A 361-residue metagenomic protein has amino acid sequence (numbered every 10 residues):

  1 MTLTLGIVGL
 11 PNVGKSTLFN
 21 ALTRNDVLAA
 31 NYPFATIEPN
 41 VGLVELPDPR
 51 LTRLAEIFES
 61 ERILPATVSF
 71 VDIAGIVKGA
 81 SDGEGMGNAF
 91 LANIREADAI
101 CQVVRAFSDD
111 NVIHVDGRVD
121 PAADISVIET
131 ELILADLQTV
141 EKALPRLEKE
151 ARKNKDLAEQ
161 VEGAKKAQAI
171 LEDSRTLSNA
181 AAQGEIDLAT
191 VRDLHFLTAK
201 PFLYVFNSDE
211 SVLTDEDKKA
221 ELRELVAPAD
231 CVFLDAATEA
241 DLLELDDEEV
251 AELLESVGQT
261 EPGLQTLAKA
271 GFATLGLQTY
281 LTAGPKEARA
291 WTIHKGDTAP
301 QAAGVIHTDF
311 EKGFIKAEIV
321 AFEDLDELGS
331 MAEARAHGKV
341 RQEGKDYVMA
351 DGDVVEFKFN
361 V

Functional and structural regions predicted by a protein language model:
M1-N111: Conserved G1/Walker A P-loop phosphate-binding module
T2-V8, V13, F19, R146-A350 (+1 more regions): C-terminal-of-GTPase-core extension/linker across diverse P-loop GTPases
L22-Y32, P39-V41, P49, R53 (+16 more regions): Residue-level signal for pocket-adjacent positions within structured domains
R24, E56, A92, T130 (+3 more regions): Short, intrinsically disordered, mixed-charge
F34, D48-L51, L64-F70, E84-D98 (+7 more regions): Amphipathic alpha-helical transducer elements in NTP-driven molecular machines
T36, M86-G87, G117-D120, A220-R223: Glycine-rich, phosphate-binding/catalytic loops in enzymes
G42-P47, A74-E84, R95-L157, I170-G184 (+1 more regions): Conserved Switch II/interswitch segment of TRAFAC-class P-loop GTPases
I57-E61, R118, E248: Short intrinsically disordered coil segments
